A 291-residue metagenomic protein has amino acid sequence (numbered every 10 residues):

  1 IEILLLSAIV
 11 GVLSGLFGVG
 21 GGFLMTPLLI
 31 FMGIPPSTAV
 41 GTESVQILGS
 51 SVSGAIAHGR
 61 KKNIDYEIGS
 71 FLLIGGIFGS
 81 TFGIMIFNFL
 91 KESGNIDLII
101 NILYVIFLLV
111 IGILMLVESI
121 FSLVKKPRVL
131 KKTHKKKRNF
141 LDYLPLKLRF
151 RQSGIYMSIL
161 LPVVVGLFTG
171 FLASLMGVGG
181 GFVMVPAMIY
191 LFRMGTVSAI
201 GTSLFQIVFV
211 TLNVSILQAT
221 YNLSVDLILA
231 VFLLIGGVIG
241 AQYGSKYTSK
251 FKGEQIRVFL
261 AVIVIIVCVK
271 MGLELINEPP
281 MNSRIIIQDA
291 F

Functional and structural regions predicted by a protein language model:
I1-L6, R60-V165, Y190, T220-F291: Juxtamembrane transmembrane-helix boundary motif
I3-S7, V45-L48, V165-G166, F205: Alpha-helical transmembrane segments of multi-pass membrane proteins
S7, G11-V19, F23, S50-A55 (+7 more regions): Transmembrane alpha-helical segments of multi-pass membrane transport proteins and ion-pumping complexes
G22-G69: Juxtamembrane transmembrane-helix termini in multi-pass membrane transport proteins
M25-T38, V183-S198, L217: Interfacial segments of multi-pass membrane proteins
P35-G49, G170-L175, T202-L204, L223-G237: Structural signature of hydrophobic alpha-helical transmembrane segments
G49-K61, F209-V225, L275: Membrane-interface helix-cap regions at the ends of transmembrane helices in multi-pass membrane proteins
